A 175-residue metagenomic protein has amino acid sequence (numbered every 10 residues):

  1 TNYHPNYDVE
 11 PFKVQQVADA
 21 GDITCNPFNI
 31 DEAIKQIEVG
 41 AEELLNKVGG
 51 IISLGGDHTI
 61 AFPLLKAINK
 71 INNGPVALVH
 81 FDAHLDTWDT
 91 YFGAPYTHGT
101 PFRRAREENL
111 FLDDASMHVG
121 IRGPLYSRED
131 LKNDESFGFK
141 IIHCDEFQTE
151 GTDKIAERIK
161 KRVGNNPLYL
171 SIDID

Functional and structural regions predicted by a protein language model:
T1-D175: Conserved alpha-helical scaffold segments that buttress catalytic/binding sites
